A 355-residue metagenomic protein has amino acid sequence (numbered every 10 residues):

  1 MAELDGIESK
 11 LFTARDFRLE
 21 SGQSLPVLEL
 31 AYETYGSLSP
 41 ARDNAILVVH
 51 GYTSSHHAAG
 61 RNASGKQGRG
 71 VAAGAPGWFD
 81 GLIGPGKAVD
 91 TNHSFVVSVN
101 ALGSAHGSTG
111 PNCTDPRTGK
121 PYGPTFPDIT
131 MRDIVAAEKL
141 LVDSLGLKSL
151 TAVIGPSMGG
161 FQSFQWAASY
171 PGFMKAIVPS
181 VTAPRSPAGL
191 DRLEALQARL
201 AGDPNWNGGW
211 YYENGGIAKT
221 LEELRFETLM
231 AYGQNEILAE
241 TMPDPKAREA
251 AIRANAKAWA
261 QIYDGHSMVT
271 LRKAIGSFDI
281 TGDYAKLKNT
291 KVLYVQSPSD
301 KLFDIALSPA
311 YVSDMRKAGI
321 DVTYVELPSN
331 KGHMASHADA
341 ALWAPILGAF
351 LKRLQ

Functional and structural regions predicted by a protein language model:
E33-D115: N-terminal cap/lid subdomain of alpha/beta-hydrolase-fold enzymes
G119-T125, R132-A152: Conserved acidic catalytic loop of the alpha/beta-hydrolase fold
S149-D191: Conserved hydrolase catalytic core segment
F173-A258: Alpha/beta-hydrolase-fold enzymes
S267-Y284: Active-site nucleophile elbow and catalytic-triad environment of alpha/beta-hydrolase enzymes
Y294-Q296, D300: Short beta-strand/loop motif that positions the catalytic acidic residue of the alpha/beta-hydrolase fold
K301-A310: Conserved alpha/beta-hydrolase "acid-adjacent" motif
V312, R316-Q355: Catalytic active-site module of serine/aspartate enzymes centered on a nucleophile-bearing elbow/loop
